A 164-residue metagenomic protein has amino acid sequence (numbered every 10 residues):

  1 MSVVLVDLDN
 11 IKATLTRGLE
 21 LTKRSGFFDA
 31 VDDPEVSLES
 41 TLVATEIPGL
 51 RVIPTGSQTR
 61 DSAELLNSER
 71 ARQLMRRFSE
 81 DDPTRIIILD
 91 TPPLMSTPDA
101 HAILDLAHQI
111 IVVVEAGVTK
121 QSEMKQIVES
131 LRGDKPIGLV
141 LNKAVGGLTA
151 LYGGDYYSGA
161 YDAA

Functional and structural regions predicted by a protein language model:
M1-A164: P-loop NTP-binding module
